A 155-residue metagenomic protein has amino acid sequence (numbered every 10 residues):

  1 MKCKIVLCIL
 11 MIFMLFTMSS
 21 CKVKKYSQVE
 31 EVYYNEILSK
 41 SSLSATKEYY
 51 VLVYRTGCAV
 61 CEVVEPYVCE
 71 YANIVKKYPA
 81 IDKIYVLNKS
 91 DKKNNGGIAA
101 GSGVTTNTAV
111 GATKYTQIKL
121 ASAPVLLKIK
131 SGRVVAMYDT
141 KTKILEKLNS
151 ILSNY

Functional and structural regions predicted by a protein language model:
K2-K24: Sec-dependent N-terminal signal peptides of Gram-positive bacterial secreted proteins and lipoproteins
I5, C21-K47, S131, E146-Y155: N-terminal leader/targeting and pre-domain segments
V29-L38, T105-V110, A136: Short acidic-hydrophobic, aromatic-tinged amphipathic segments that line or gate anion-handling sites
L38-K83: Local sequence-structure signature of Cys/Sec-based thiol-disulfide redox active-site neighborhoods
Y50-V53, K83-L87, V125-K128, A136: Structural recognition of the beta-strand scaffold that forms the well-ordered cores of secreted hydrolase catalytic
T56-V60, S90-N94, R133-V135: Solvent-exposed loop/turn segments at secondary-structure junctions within structured extracellular/periplasmic domains
Y78-A109: Thiol-based oxidoreductase modules, predominantly thioredoxin-like and allied folds used for disulfide exchange
Y115-Y155: Non-catalytic, surface beta->alpha helical segment in thiol-disulfide oxidoreductase systems
